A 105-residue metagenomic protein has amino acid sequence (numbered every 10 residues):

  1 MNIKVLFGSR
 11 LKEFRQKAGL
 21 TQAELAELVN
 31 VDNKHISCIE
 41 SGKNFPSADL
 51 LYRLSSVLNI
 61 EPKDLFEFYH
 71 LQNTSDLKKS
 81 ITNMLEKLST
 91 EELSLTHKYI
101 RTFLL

Functional and structural regions predicted by a protein language model:
M1-L6, H70: A detector for short, charged/polar N-terminal pre-domain segments
S9-E24, K87-L88: Short basic helix-loop element that most often maps to the first helix and adjoining turn of HTH DNA-binding modules
L11, Q22, N33, A48-L51: Helix-turn-helix DNA-binding elements, focusing on the entry/boundary residues of the two helices that contact DNA
Q16, E27, S56: Alpha-helical residues within the helix-turn-helix
G19-C38: Short alpha-helical DNA-recognition segment
D49-D64: DNA major-groove recognition helix of helix-turn-helix/homeodomain DNA-binding modules
D64-T74: Short amphipathic recognition helices of helix-turn-helix/homeodomain-type DNA-binding modules
Q72-L105: Interfacial/linker helices and their anchor residues that mediate assembly or domain coupling
